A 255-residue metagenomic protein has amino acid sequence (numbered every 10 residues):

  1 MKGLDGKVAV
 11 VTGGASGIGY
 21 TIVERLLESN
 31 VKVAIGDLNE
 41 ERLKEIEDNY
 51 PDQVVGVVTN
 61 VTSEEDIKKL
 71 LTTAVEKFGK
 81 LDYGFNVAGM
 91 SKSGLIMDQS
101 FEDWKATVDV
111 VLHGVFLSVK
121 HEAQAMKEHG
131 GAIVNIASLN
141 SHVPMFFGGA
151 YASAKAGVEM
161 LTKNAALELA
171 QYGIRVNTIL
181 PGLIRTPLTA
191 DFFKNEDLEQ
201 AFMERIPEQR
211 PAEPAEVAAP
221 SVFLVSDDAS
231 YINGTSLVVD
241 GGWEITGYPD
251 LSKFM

Functional and structural regions predicted by a protein language model:
K2-V33: Canonical Rossmann dinucleotide-binding motif of NAD(H)/NADP(H)-dependent dehydrogenases/reductases, specifically
L95-I96, D103-V108, F202: Substrate-binding pocket helix/loop in short-chain dehydrogenase/reductase
M97, V143-G149, Q171, Q209 (+1 more regions): Active-site loop immediately N-terminal to the catalytic Tyr-X3-Lys motif of short-chain dehydrogenase/reductase
V119, A154, T162: Active-site helix of classical SDR
S138: Residue(s) in the substrate-gating loop at a strand-loop-helix junction that position the organic substrate next
A170, R175, I232-G234: Short, small/polar-rich loop/turn modules that mediate ligand/substrate recognition or access, typified
T178, Q200-I232, V239-G241: C-terminal helical subdomain
